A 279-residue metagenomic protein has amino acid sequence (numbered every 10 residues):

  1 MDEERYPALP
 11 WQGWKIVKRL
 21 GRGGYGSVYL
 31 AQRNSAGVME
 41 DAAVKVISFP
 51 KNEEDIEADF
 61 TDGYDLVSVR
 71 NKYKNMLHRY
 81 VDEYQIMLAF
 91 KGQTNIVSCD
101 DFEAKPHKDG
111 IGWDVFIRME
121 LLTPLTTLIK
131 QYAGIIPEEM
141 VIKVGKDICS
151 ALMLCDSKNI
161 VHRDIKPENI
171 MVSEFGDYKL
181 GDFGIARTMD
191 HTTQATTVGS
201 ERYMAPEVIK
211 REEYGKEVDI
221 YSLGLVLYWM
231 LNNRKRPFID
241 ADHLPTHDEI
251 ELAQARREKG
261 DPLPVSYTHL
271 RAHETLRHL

Functional and structural regions predicted by a protein language model:
S98-W113: Short beta-strand micro-motifs within the conserved protein kinase catalytic domain, predominantly in the N-lobe
G110-L125: Conserved short submotifs of the Hanks-type protein kinase catalytic core that shape the nucleotide-binding pocket
V144-G145: Activation segment signature within eukaryotic-like protein kinase domains
D156-V172: Catalytic-loop of the protein kinase fold
D219: Conserved catalytic-loop aspartate of Hanks-type protein kinases
T268-T275: Conserved small/polar residues in nucleotide/adenosyl-binding loops
